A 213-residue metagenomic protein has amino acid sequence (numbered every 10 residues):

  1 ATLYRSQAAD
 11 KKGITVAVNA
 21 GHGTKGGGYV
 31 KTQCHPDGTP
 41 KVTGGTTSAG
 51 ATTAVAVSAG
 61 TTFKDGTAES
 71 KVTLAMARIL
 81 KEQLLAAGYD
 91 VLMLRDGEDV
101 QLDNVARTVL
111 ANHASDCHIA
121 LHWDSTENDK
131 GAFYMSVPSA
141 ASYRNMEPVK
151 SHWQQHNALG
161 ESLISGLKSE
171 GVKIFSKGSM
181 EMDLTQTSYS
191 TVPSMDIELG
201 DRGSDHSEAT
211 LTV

Functional and structural regions predicted by a protein language model:
T2-R107: Active-site histidine-acidic residue metal-binding/catalytic motifs, centered on HxH/HExxH-like signatures
A9-K12, L85-A86, A111-A114, E127-N128 (+1 more regions): Extracellular/periplasmic catalytic domains that process cell-envelope and extracellular macromolecules
N19-H22, L94-E98, A120-S125, V137-S139 (+3 more regions): Active-site-proximal beta-strand/loop segments in catalytic clefts of secreted hydrolases
V30, V55-F63, T126-W153: A short, glycine/acidic-enriched catalytic loop
R78-D90, N112-D116, W123, I164-V172: Sec-exported extracytoplasmic/periplasmic mature domains
N104-S115, Y134-S136, D183-S190: Mature extracellular/periplasmic domains of secretome proteins
H118-A120, D124-E127, I174-V213: Active-site-adjacent mobile loop/cap segments within catalytic or ligand-binding domains
H152-M180: Active-site-adjacent substrate-binding region of metalloamidase/peptidase-like peptide-processing proteins
